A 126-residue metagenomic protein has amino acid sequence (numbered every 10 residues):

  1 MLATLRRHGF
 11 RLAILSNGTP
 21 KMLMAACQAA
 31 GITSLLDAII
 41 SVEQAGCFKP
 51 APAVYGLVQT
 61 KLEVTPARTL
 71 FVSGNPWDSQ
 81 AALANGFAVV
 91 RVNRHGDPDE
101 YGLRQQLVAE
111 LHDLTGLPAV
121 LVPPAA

Functional and structural regions predicted by a protein language model:
A3, R11, T19-P20, M24-A126: Asp-based, Mg2+/Mn2+-dependent phosphohydrolase catalytic module
R6: Conserved ATPase "switch" residues in P-loop NTPase domains
S16: Conserved phosphate-coupling serine/threonine residues in phosphotransfer and NTP-handling enzymes
